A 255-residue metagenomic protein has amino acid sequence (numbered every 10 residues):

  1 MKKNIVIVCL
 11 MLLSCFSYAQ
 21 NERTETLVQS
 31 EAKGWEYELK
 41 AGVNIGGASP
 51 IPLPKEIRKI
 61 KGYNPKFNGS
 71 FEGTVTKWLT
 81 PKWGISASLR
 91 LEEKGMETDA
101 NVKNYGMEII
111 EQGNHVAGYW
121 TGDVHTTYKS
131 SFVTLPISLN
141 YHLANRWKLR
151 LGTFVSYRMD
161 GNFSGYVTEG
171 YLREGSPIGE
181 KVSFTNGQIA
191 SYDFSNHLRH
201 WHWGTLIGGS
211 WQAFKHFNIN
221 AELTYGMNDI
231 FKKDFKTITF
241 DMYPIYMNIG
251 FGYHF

Functional and structural regions predicted by a protein language model:
A19-E38, P81-K82, N104, F163 (+3 more regions): Outer-membrane beta-barrel biogenesis signature
Q20-T76, G226, H254: Short glycine/proline- and aromatic-enriched beta-strand/turn motifs that initiate or cap beta-hairpins
W35-Y37, F67-G73, V133-I137, W203-I207 (+1 more regions): Hydrophobic, lipid-facing positions within transmembrane beta-strands of outer-membrane proteins
L39-I45, A87-E93, L151-Y157, A221-Y225 (+1 more regions): Transmembrane beta-barrel strands of outer-membrane/channel proteins
G47-K66, K94-S131, R158-H200, D229-Y246: Extracellular/periplasm-exposed beta-strand and loop segments of Gram-negative cell-envelope proteins, dominated by
K77-P81, Y141-N145, A213-K215, F255: Outer-membrane beta-barrel strand-turn architecture
K82-I85, R146-L149, K215-A221: Repeated loop/turn-to-beta-strand initiation elements of outer-membrane beta-barrel proteins
W211-K215, Y243-F255: Outer-membrane beta-barrel "beta-signal"
